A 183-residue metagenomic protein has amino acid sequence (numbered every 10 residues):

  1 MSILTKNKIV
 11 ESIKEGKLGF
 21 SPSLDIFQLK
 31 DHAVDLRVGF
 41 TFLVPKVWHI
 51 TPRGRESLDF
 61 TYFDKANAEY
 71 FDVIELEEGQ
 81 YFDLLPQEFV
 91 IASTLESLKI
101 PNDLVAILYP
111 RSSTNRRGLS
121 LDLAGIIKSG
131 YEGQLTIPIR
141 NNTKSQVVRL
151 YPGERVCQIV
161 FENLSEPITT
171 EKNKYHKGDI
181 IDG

Functional and structural regions predicted by a protein language model:
M1-G183: DUTPase catalytic domain/fold
